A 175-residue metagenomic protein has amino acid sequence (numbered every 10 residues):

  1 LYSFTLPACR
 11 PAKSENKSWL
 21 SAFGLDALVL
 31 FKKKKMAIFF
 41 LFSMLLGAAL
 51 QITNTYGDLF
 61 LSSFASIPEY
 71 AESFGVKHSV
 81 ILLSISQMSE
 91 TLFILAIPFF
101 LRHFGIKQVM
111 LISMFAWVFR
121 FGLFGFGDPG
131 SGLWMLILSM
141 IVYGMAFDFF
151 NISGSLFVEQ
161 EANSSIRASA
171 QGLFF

Functional and structural regions predicted by a protein language model:
A8-F39: Juxtamembrane intracellular "pre-TM" segments in multi-pass secondary transporters
K32-T53, I141: Pair of pore-lining "gating" transmembrane helices in MFS-fold secondary transporters
T55-H78: Short amphipathic helix-loop junctions that connect adjacent transmembrane helices in Major Facilitator Superfamily/SLC
V76, A162-F175: Loop-to-transmembrane helix entry/capping segments in MFS-fold secondary transporters and related SLC/MFSD carriers
L92-I106: Helix-to-loop junctions at the C-terminal end of transmembrane segments in multipass secondary transporters
F115-P129: C-terminal ends and interior cores of transmembrane alpha-helices in multi-pass membrane transporters/permeases
F126-S139: Helix-loop junctions at membrane interfaces in 12-TM secondary transporters
D148-N163: Intracellular juxtamembrane helix-capping segments at the cytosolic ends of symmetry-related transmembrane helices
